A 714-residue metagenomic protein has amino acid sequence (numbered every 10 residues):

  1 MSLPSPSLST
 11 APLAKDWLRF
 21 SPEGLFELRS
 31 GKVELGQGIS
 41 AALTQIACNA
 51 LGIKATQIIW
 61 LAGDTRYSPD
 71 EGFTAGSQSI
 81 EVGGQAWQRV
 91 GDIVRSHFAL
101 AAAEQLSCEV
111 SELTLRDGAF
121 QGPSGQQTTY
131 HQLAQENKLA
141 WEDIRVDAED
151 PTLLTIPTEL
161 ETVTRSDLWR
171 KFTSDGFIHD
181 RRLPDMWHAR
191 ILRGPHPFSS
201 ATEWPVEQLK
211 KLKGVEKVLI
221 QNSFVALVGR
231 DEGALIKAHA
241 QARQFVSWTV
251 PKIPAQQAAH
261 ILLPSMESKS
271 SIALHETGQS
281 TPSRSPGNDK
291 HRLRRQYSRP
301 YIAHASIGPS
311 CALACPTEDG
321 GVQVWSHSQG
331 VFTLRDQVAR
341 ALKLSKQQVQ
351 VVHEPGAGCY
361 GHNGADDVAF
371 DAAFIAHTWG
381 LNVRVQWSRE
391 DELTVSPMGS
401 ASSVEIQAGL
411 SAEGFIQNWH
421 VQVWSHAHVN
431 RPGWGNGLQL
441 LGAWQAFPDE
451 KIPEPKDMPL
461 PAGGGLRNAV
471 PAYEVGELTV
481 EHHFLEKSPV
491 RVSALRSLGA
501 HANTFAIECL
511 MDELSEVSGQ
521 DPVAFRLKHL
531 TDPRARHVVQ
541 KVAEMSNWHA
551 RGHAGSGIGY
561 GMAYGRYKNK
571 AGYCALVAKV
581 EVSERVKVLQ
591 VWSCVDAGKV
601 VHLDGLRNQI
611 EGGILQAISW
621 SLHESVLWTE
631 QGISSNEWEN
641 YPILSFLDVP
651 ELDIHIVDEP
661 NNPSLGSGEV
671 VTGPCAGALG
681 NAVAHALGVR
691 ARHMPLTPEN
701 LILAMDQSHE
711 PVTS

Functional and structural regions predicted by a protein language model:
M1-S714: Cofactor-binding beta-sheet edge motifs in enzyme active sites
